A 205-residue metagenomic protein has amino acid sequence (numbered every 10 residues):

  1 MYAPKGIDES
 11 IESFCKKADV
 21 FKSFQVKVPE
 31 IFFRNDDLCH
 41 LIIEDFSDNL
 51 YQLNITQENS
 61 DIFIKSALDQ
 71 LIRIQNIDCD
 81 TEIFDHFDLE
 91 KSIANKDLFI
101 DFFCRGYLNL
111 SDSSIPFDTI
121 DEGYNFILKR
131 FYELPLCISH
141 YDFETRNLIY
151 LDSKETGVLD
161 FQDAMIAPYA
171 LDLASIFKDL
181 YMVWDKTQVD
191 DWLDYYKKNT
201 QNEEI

Functional and structural regions predicted by a protein language model:
M1-L89, I93-A94, L98, R105-L108: ATP-binding pocket architecture of kinase catalytic cores
I11, D61-L68, F117, D121 (+2 more regions): Non-membrane alpha-helical structural segments and their capping/turn regions in soluble enzymes
F21, I74, I127, W192-Y196 (+1 more regions): Hydrophobic alpha-helical packing residues
F24, A67, S92, Y141 (+2 more regions): Active-site-proximal structural scaffolding
I74, N125-L173, L180-T187: Active-site acidic catalytic loop and adjacent metal/ATP-binding pocket of ATP-dependent phosphoryl transfer enzymes
C79-H86, E90-K91, N95-I138, T200-E204: An alpha-helical support segment within catalytic cores of ATP-dependent transferases
D97-Y107, Y169-E204: Active-site activation/catalytic loop segments of kinase-like enzymes and analogous catalytic loops in related
